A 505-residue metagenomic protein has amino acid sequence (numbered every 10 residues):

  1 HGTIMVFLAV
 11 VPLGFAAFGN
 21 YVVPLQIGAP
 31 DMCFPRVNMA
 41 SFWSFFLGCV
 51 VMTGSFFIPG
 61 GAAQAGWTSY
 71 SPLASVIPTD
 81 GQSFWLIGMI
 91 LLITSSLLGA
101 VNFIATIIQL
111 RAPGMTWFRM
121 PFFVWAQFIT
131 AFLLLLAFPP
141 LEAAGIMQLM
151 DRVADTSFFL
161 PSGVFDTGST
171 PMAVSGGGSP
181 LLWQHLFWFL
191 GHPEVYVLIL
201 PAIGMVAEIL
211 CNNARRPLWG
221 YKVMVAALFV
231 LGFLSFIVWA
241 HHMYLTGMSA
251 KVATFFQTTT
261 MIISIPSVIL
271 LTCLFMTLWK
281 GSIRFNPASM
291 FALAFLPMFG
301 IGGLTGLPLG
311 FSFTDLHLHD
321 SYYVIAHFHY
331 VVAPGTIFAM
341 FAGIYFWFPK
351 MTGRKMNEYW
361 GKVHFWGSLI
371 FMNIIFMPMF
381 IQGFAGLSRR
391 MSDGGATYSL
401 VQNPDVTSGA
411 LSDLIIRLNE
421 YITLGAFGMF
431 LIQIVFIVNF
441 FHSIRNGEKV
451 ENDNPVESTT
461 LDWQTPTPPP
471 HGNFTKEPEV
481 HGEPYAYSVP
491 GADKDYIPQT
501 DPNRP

Functional and structural regions predicted by a protein language model:
G2-P505: Membrane-embedded and interfacial regions of multi-pass energy-transducing membrane proteins
